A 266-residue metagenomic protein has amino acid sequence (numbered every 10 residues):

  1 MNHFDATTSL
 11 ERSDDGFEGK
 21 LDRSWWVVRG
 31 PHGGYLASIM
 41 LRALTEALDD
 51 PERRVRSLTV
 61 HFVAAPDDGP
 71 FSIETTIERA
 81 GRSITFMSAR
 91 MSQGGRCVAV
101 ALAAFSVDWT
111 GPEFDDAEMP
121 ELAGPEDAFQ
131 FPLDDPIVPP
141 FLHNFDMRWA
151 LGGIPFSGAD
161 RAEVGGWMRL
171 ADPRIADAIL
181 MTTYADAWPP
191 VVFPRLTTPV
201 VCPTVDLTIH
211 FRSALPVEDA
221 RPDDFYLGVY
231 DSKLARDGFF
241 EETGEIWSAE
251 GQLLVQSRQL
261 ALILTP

Functional and structural regions predicted by a protein language model:
M1-P266: Terminal targeting signals and extreme-terminal segments of soluble enzymes
